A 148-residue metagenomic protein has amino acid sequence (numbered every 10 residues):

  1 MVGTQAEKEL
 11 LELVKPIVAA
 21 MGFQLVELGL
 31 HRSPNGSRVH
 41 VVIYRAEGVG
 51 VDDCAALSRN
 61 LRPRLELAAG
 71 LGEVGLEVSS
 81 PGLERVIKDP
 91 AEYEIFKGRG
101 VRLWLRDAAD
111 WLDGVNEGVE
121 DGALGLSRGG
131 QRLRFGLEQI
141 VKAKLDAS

Functional and structural regions predicted by a protein language model:
M1-D113, E117-S148: Short Lys/Arg-rich amphipathic alpha-helical segments
